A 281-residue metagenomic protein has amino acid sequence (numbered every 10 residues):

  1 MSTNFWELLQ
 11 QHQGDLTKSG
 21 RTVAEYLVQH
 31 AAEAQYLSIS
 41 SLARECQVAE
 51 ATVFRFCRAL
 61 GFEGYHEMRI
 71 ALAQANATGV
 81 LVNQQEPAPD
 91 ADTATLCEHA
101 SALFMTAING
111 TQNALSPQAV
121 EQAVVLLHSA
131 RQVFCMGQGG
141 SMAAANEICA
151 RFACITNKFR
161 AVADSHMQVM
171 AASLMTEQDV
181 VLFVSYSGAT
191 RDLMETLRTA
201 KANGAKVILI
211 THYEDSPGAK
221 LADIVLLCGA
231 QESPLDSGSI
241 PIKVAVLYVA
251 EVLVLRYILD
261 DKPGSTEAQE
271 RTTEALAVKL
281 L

Functional and structural regions predicted by a protein language model:
S2-E7, D15, T22, Q29-Y36 (+1 more regions): HTH-adjacent hinge/linker in prokaryotic transcriptional regulators
L8, Y26, A123-L126, A171: CheY-like receiver
Q118-A130: Glycine-rich phosphate/diphosphate-binding loops that line cofactor/substrate pockets in enzymes
H128-Y248, V254-D261: Glycine-rich phosphate-binding loops that contact phosphosugars or nucleotide phosphates
P263-L281: A short, charged, Gly/Pro-tolerant segment at domain boundaries
